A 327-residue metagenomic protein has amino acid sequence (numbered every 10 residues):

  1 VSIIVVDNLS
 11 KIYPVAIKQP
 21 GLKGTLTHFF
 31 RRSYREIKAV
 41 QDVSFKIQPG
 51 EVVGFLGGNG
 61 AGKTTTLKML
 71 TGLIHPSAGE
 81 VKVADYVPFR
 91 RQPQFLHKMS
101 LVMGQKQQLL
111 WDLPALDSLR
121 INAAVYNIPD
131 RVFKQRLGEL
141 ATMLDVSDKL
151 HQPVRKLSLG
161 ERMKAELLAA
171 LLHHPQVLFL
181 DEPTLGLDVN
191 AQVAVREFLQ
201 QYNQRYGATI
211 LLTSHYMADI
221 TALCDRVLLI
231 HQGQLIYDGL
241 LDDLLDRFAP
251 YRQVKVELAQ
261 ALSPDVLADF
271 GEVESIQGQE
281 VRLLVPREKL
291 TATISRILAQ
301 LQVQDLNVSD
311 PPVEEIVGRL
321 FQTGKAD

Functional and structural regions predicted by a protein language model:
G21-F29, R120, A124, R131-K149: Conserved ABC ATPase "signature" region
H174: Conserved catalytic motifs of ABC-family nucleotide-binding domains
L178-E182: Catalytic Walker B motif of ABC-type/P-loop ATPase nucleotide-binding domains
R196-L284: ABC transporter nucleotide-binding domain
Q253-T323: Short, charged/small-residue-rich alpha-helical element at the C-terminal edge of ABC transporter nucleotide-binding
